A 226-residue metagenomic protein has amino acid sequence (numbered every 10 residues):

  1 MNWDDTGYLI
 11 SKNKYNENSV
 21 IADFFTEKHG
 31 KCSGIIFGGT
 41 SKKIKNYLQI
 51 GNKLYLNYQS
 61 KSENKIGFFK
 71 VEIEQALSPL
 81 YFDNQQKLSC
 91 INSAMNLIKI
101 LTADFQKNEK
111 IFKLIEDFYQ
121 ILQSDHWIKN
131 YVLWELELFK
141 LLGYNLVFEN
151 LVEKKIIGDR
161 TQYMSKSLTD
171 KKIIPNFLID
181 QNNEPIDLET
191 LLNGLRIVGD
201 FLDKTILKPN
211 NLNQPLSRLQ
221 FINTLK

Functional and structural regions predicted by a protein language model:
M1-S19, F25-K226: Non-catalytic alpha-helical scaffolds and adjoining flexible linkers that form interface surfaces for assembly
